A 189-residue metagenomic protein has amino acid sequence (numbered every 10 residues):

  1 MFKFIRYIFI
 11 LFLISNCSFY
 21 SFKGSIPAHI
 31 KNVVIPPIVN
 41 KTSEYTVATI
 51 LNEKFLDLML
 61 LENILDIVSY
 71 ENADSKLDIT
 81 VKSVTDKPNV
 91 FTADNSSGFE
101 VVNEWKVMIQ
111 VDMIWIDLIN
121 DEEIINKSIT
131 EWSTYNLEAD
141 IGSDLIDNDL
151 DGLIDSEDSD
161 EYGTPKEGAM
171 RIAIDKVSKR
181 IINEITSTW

Functional and structural regions predicted by a protein language model:
F2, I35, A93-N95, D112 (+1 more regions): Intrinsically disordered, low-complexity Ser/Thr/Pro-rich tracts
F2-L11: Sec-dependent signal peptide recognition, specifically the positively charged N-region followed immediately by
I10, I26-A28, L145: Generic structural signal for beta-strand residues in well-ordered domains
I14-A73, N89-F91, I119, K166 (+2 more regions): A structural "domain/chain start" motif
V33, S75-L77, L150: Conserved beta-strand core positions
D78-D144, D151, S159, G163-T164 (+1 more regions): Surface-exposed short loop/turn segments
